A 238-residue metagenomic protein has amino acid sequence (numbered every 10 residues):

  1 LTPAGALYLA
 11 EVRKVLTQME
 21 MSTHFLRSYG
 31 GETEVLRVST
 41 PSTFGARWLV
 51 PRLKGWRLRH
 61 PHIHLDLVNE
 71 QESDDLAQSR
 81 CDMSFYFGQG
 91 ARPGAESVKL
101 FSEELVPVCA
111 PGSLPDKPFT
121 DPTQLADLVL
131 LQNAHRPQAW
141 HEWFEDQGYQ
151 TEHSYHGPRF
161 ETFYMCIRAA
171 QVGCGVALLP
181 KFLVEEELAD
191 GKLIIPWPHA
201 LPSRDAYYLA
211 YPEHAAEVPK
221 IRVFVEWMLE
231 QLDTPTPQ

Functional and structural regions predicted by a protein language model:
L1-S28: Alpha-helical "hinge/linker" immediately C-terminal to small N-terminal DNA-binding modules
Y8, W48, A216-E230: Short amphipathic alpha-helical coupling segments at ligand-binding clamshell hinges and other catalytic/signaling
V12, S42, A134, Y211-H214: Short loop or secondary-structure boundary microenvironments that flank and position key functional residues
Q18-M21, L65-E70, Y86-G90, L114-P115 (+2 more regions): Short gly/ser/thr-rich secondary-structure transition/capping motifs
G30-L36, Q124-D127: Immediate post-signal peptide segment of exported/extracytoplasmic ligand-binding proteins
T33-P93: Central regulatory/effector-binding core of bacterial HTH transcription factors
L76-R80, G90-C174, L179-R204, Q231-Q238: C-terminal regulatory
V108-P111, Y207-E217: A bilobed periplasmic-binding-protein/Venus flytrap-type ligand-binding module shared by bacterial periplasmic
